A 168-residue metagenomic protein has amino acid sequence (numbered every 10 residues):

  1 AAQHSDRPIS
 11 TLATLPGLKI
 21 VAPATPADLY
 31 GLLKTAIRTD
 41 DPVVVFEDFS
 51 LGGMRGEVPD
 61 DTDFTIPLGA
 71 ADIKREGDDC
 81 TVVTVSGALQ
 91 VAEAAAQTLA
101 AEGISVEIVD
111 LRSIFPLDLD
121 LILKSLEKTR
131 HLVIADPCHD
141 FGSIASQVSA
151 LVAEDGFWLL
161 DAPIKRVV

Functional and structural regions predicted by a protein language model:
A1-T39, S105: Conserved thiamine diphosphate
D40-P42, D79: Short, surface-exposed beta-edge/turn micro-motifs
F49-V168: Thiamine diphosphate
